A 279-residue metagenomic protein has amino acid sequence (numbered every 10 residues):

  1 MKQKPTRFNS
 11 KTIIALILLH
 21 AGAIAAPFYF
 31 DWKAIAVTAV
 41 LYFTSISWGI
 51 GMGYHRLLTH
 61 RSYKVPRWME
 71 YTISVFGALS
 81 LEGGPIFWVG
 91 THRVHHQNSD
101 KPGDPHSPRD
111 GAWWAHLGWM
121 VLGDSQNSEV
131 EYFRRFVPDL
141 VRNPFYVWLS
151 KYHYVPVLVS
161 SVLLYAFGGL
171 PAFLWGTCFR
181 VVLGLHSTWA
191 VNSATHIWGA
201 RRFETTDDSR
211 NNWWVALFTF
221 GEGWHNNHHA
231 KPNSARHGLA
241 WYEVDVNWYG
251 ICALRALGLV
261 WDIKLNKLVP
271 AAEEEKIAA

Functional and structural regions predicted by a protein language model:
M1-W189, A194, S234-A279: Non-catalytic, topology-defining segments of multipass membrane proteins
F136-P144, W198-W224, H229-K231: Active-site-proximal inter-transmembrane loops
